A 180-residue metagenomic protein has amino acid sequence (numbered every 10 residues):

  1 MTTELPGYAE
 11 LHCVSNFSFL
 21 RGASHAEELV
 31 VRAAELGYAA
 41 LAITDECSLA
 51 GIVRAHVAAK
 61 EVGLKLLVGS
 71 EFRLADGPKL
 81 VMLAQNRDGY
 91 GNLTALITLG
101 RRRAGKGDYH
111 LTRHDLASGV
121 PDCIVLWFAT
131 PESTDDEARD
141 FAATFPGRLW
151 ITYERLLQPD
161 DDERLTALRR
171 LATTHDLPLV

Functional and structural regions predicted by a protein language model:
M1-V180: Phosphodiester-processing cores and adjacent nucleic acid-binding clamps
